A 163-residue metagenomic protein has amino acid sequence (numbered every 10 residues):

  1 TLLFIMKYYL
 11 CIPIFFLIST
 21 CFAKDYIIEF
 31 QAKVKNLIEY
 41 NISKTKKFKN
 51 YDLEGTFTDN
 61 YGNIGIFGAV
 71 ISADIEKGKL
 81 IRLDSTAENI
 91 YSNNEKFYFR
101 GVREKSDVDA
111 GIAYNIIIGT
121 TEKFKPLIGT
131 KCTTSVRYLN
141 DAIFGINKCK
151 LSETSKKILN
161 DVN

Functional and structural regions predicted by a protein language model:
T1-I5: Short, Lys/Arg-enriched N-terminal segments with co-localized hydrophobic residues within the first ~10-30 amino acids
Y9-I18: Sec-dependent N-terminal signal peptides
S19-A23: Sec/Tat signal peptide C-region and signal peptidase I cleavage site
K24-N163: Beta-strand-enriched cores of mature, soluble protein domains
